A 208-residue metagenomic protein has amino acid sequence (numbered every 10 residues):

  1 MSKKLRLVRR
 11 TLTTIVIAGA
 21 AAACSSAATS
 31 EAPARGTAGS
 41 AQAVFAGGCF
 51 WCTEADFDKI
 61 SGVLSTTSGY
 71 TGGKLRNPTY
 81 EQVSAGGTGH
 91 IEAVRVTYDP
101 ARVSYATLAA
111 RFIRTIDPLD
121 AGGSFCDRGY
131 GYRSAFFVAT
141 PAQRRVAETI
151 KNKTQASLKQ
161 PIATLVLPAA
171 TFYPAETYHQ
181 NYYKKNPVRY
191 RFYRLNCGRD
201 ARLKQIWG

Functional and structural regions predicted by a protein language model:
S2-L5, G19-G208: Flexible coil/turn and secondary-structure edge motifs
V8-G19: Sec-dependent N-terminal signal peptides
